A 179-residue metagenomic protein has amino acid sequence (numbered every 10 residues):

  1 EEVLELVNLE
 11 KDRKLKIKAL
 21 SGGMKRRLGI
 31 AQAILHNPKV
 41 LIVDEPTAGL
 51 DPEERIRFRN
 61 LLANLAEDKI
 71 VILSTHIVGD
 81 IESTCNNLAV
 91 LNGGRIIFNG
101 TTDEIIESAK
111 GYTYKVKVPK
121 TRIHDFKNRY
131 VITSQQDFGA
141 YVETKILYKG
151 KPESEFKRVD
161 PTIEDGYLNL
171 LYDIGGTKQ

Functional and structural regions predicted by a protein language model:
E1-L73, V78-N92: ABC transporter nucleotide-binding domains
L4, R59, I106, E164-L168: Conserved protein kinase catalytic domain
E5, E67, G111-Y114, Y172 (+1 more regions): Residue-level marker of structural boundaries
K11, K120, Y148-G150: Non-catalytic surface loops within mature trypsin-like serine protease
F58-K145: ABC transporter nucleotide-binding domain
Y130-Q179: C-terminal coupling/interaction segments
